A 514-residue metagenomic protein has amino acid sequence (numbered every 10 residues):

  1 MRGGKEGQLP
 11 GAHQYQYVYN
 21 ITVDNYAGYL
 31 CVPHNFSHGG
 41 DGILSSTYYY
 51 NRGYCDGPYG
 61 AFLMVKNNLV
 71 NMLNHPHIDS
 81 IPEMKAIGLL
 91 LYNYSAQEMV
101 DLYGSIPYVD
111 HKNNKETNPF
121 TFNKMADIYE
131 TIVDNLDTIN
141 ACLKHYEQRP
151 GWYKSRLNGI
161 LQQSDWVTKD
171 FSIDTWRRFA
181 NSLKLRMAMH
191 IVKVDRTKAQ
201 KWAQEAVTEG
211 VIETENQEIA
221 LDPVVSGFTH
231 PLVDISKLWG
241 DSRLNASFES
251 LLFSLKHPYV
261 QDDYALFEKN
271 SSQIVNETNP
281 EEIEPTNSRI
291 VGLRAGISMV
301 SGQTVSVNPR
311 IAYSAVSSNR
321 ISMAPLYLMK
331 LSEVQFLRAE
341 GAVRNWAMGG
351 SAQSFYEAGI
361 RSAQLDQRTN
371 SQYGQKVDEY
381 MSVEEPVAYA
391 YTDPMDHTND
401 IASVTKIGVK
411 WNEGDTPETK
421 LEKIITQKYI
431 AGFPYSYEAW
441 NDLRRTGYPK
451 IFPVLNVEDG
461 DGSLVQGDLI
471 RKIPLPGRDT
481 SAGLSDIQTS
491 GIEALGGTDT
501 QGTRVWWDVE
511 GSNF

Functional and structural regions predicted by a protein language model:
M1-G4, Q8-Y19, G53-P58, F62 (+3 more regions): Extended hydrophobic/aromatic-rich secondary-structure runs
M1-P33, N71, G483, Q488-F514: Acidic, glycine-rich segments characteristic of secretory precursors and extracytoplasmic regions
Q14-V18, N25-G28, Y48-Y49, G53 (+9 more regions): Intrinsically disordered, low-complexity N-terminal regions enriched in serine/proline/glycine with scattered basic
Q16, R149, Q163, I173 (+4 more regions): Intrinsically disordered regions, especially transient/low-confidence alpha-helical propensity segments and coil-helix
V23-N25, C31, E213, M348 (+2 more regions): Residue-level detector of short coil/turn "hinge" positions at structural boundaries
Y26, L30, T197-A199, L252-S254 (+2 more regions): Generic hydrophobic, helix-prone segments enriched in Leu/Val/Ile
H34-S371, E413-L421: Structured, solvent-exposed acidic/aromatic patches
Q364-F514: C-terminal functional modules
